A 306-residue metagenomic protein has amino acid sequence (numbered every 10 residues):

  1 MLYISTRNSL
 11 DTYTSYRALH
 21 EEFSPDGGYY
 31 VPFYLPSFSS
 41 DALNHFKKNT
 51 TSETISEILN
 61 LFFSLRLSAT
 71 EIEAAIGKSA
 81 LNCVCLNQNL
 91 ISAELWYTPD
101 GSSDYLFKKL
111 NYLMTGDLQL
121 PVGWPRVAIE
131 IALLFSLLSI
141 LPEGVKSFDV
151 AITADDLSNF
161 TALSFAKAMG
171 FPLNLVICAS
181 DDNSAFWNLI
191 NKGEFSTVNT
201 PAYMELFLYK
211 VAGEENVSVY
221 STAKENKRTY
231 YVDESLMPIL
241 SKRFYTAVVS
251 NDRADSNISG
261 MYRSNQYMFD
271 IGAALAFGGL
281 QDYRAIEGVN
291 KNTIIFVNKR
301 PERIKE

Functional and structural regions predicted by a protein language model:
M1-E306: PLP-dependent amino-acid enzyme catalytic core
